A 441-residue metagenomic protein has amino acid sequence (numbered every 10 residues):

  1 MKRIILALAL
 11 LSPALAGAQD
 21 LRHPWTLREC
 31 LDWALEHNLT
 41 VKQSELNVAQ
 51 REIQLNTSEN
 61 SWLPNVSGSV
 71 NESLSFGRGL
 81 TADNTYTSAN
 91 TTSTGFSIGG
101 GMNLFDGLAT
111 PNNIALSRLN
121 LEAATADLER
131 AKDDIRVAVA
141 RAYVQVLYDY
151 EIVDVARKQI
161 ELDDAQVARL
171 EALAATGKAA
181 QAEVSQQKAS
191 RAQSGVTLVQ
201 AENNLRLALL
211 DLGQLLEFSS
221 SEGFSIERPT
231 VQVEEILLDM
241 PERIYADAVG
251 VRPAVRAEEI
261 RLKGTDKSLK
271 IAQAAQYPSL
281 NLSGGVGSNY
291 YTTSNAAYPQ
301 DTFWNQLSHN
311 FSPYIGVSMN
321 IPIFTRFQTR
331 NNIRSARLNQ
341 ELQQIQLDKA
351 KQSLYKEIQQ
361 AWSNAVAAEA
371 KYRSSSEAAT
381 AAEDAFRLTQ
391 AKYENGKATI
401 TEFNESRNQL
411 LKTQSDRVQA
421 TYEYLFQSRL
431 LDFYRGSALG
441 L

Functional and structural regions predicted by a protein language model:
M1-W33, E202-R243, A297-Y298, D432-L441: Terminal intrinsically disordered/low-complexity segments used for targeting and assembly
A18-S67, N71, G77, S220 (+4 more regions): Bacterial Sec-pathway N-terminal export signals of envelope proteins
Q19-H23, S69-M102, R228-L237, K270 (+2 more regions): Small/polar, glycine/serine/threonine/aspartate-rich low-complexity segments that form flexible
Q19-Q145, L280, G284, F327-R330: Short flexible linkers and secondary-structure junctions
K42-L46, E59, N90, L104-K132 (+7 more regions): Sec/SRP-type N-terminal targeting helices
R118, Q181-S190, I400-N408: Short, charged, amphipathic alpha-helical segments
D134-D247, N364, A368: Periplasmic alpha-helical coiled-coil/stalk elements that build and connect Gram-negative outer-membrane
Q193-F218, A379-S437: Short segments within alpha-helical structural elements
